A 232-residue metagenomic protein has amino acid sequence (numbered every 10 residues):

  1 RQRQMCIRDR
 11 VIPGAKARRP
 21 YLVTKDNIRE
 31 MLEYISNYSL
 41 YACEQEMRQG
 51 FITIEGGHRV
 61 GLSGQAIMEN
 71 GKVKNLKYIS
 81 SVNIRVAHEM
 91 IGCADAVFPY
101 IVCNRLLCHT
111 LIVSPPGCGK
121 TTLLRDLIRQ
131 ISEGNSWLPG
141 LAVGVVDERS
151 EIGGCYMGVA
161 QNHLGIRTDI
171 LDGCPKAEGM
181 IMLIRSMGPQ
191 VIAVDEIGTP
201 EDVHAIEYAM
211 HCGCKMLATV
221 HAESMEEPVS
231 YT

Functional and structural regions predicted by a protein language model:
Q2-I7: Short, small-residue-biased leader/transition segments that mark boundaries at the very start of proteins
P20-M47: A charged amphipathic helix-loop-strand protein-protein interaction module that recurs in cytosolic assemblies
Y38-C108: P-loop NTP-binding catalytic core
E89, P116-G117, E148-E151, G173 (+2 more regions): Short, ordered loop/turn segments at secondary-structure junctions
D95-E148: P-loop NTPase nucleotide-binding module
N104-R105, E133-L138, A160-H163, L183-M187 (+1 more regions): Conserved catalytic network of the ASCE P-loop NTPase/AAA+ motor domain
S132-G179: P-loop NTPase switch/communication element
M187-Y231: Conserved P-loop NTPase nucleotide-binding/switch module
